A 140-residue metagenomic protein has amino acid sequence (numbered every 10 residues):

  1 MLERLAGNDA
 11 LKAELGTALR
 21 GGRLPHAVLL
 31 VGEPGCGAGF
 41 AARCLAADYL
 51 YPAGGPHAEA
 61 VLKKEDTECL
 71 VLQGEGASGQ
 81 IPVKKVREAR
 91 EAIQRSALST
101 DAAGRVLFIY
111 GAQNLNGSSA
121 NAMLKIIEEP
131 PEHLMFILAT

Functional and structural regions predicted by a protein language model:
M1-S119: Clamp-loader machinery-focused feature within the broader ASCE/P-loop NTPase space
P56, L138-T140: Short, intrinsically disordered, charge-balanced linker/junction segments flanking boundaries in proteins
Q94-L98, N121-L138: Conserved catalytic/switch belt of AAA+ P-loop NTPases
